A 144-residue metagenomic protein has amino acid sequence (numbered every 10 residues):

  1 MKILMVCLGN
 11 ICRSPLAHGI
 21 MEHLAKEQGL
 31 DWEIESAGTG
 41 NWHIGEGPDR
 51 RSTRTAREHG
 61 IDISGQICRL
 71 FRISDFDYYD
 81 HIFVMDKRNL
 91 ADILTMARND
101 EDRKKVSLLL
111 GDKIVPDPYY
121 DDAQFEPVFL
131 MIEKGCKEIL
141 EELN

Functional and structural regions predicted by a protein language model:
M1-Y78, E141: Conserved active-site segments centered on acidic
C7, A56, F83-V84, I132: Hydrophobic structural packing positions in well-ordered secondary structure
S14, M85-D86: Replace "coordinates the UDP/GDP/TDP-sugar" with "coordinates nucleotide-activated sugar donors
H81, K87-N144: Phosphate-binding/catalytic loops
